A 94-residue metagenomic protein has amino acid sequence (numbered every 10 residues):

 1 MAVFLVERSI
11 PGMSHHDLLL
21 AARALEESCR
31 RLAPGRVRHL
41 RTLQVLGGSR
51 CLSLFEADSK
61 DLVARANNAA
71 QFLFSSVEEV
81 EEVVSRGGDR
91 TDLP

Functional and structural regions predicted by a protein language model:
M1-R31, L40, G48-S49, K60 (+2 more regions): Short S/T/G/P-rich N-terminal loop/turn motif that feeds into the first structured element of a domain
L32-P34, A69-F72: Short, well-ordered coil/turn elements that cap or connect secondary structure elements
R36-T42, S76: A short linear hydrophobic-aromatic micro-motif
L54-E56: Short hydrophobic/aromatic beta-strand micro-patches that form the beta-sheet surface supporting nucleotide- or nucleic
F72-V84: Conserved short beta-strand edge segments in small beta-sheet-based binding/regulatory domains
